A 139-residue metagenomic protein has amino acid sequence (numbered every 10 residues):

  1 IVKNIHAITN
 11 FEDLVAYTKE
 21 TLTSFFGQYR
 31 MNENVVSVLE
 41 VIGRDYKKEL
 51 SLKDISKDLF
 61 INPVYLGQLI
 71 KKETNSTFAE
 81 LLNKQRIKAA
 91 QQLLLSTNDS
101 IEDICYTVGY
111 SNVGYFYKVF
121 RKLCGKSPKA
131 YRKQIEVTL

Functional and structural regions predicted by a protein language model:
K3-S37, L59, K72-E80, K84: Short, Lys/Arg-enriched, Trp-marked, Pro/Gly-tolerant hinge/linker segments that flank
E40, R44, K72-S111, K133-L139: Terminal helix-turn-helix DNA-binding modules in bacterial transcription factors
D45-L50, T77-F78, S127-P128: Short helix/strand-capping hinge loops at secondary-structure junctions that flank key functional elements
K48-P63, G67-Q68, K72-T74: C-terminal accessory/binding modules appended to enzymatic or scaffolding proteins
K53, V64, S100-D103, V113-G114 (+1 more regions): Residues within helix-turn-helix
D58, T107-V108, L123: Residues within the alpha-helical elements of helix-turn-helix
L66, I70, Y115-F116, F120: Short hydrophobic/aromatic patch on the recognition helix
K118-L139: …primarily DNA-binding HTH/wHTH and HhH modules…
